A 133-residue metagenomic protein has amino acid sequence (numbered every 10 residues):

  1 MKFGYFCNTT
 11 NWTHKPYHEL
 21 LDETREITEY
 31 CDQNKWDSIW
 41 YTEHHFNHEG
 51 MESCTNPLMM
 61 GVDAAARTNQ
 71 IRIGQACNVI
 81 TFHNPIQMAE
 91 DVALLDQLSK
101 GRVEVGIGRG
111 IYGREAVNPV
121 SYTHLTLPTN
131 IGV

Functional and structural regions predicted by a protein language model:
M1-R67, I71: N-terminal beta1-alpha1-beta2 module of alpha/beta enzyme domains
N8-T10, H44, N78-I80, G108-G110: Active-site beta-loop-alpha junctions enriched in small/polar residues
E19-L20, T81-A93: Glycine-rich anion/phosphate-binding loops
I39, I73, V103-V105: Hydrophobic residues within beta-strands of alpha/beta enzymes
I71-G74, M88-A89: Outer membrane beta-barrel
M88-K100, V105-I111: A generic, well-ordered mixed alpha/beta core segment in the N-terminal half of proteins
Y112-S121: Acidic/polar active-site rim loop that often engages polyanionic ligands
H124-V133: Single conserved hydrophobic/aromatic residue that forms the stacking wall/gate of nucleotide- or nucleobase-binding
